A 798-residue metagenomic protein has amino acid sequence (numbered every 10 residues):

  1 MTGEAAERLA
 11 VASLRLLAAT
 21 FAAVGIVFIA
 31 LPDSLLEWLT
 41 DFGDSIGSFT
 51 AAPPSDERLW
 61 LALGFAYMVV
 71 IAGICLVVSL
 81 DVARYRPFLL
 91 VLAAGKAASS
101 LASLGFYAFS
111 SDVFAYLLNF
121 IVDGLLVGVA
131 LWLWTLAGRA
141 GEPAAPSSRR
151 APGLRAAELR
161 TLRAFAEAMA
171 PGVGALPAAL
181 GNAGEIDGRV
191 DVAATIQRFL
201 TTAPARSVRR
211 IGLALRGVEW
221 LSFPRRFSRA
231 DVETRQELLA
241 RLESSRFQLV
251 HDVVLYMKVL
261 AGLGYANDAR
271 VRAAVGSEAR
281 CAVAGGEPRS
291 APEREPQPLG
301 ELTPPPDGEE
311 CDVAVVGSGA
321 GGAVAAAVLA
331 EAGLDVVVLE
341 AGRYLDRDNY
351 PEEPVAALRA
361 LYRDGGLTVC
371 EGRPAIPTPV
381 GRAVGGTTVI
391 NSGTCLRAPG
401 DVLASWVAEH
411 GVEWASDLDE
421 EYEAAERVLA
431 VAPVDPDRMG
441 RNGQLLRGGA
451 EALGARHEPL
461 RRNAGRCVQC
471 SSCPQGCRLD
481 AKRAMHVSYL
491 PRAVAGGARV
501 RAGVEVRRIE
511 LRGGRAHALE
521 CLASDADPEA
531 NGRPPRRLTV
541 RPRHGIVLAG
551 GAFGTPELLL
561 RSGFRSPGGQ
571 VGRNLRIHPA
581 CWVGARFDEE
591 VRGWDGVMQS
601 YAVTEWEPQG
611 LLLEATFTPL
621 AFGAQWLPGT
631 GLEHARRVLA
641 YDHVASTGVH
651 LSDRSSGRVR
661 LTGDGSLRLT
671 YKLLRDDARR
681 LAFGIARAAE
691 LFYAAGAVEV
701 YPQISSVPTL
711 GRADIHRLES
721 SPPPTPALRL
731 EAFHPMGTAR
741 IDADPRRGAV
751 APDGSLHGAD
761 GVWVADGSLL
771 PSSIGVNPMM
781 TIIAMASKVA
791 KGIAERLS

Functional and structural regions predicted by a protein language model:
A23-V24, G43-L80, A93-A97: Core segments of alpha-helical transmembrane spans in multipass integral membrane proteins
R149, N391, P542, G568-F692 (+5 more regions): FAD cofactor-binding and catalytic pocket of flavoenzymes
P152-R160, M169, L180, G184-D187 (+4 more regions): Extreme N-terminal leader/targeting segments of oxidoreductases
V232-E233, R241-S244, H251-V253, V384 (+4 more regions): Rossmann-like flavin
G264, A274-L302, E413-R508, G513-A516 (+1 more regions): Conserved redox-cofactor binding core of oxidoreductases
E310-V338: N-terminal Rossmann-like FAD-binding beta1-loop-alpha1 element of flavoenzymes
V328-V337, G342-P354, A383, A495 (+5 more regions): Glycine-rich loop(s) and the adjacent beta-strand/alpha-helix scaffold that form part
A341-I390, A398, G443-G449: N-terminal FAD cofactor-binding segment of flavoenzymes
